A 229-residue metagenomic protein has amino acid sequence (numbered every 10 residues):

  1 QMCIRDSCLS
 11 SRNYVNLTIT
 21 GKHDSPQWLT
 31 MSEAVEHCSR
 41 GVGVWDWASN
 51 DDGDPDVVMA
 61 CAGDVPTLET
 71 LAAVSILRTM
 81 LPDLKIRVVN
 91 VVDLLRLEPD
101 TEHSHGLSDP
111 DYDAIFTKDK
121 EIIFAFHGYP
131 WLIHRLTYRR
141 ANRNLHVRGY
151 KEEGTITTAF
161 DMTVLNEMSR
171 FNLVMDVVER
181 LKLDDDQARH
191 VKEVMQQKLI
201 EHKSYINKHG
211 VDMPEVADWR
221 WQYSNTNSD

Functional and structural regions predicted by a protein language model:
Q1, R5-D229: Thiamine diphosphate
